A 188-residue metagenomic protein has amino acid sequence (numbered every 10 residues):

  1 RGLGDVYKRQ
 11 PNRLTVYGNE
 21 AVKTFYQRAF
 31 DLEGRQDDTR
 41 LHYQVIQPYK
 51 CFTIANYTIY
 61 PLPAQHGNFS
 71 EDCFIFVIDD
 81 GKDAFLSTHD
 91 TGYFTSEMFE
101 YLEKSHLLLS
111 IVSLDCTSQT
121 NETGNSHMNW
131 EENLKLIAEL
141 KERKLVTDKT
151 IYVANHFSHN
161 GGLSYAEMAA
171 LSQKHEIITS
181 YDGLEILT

Functional and structural regions predicted by a protein language model:
G2-Y7: Short, small-residue-biased leader/transition segments that mark boundaries at the very start of proteins
K8-N12, Q36-T39, L107, K144-K149: Short helix-terminating capping/connector loops at secondary-structure junctions
R13-A21, S113, V153-A154: Short internal beta-strands
V16, I59, F76, D90 (+3 more regions): Divalent metal-coordination and catalytic microenvironments
V22-Q27, N160-Y165, L187: Short, charged/polar "capping" segments at the starts of alpha-helices and the immediately preceding loops
R40-Y43, I59-Y60, S172-I178: Active-site regions of enzymes building and remodeling cell-envelope glycoconjugates
Q44-Y101, G183-T188: Core dinuclear metal-dependent hydrolase active-site scaffold
F94-L184: Cap/insert and terminal regions of metallo-dependent hydrolase folds
